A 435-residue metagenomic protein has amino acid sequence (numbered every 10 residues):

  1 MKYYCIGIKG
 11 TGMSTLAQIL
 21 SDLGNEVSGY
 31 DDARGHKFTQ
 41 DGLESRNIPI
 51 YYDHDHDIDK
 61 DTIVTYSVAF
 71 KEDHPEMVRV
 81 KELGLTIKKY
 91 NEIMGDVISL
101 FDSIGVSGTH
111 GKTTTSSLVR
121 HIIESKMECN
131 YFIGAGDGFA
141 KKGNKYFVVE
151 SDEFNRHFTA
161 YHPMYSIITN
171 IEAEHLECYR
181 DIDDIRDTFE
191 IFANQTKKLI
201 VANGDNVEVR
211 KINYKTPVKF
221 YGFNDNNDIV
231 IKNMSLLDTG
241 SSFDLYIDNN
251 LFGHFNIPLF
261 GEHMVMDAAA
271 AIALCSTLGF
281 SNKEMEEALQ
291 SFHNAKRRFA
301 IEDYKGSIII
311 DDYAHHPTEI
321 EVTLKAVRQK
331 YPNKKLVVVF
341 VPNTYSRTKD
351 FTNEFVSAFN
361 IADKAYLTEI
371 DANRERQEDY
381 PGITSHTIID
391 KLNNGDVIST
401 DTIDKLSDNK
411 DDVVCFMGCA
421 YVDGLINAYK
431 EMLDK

Functional and structural regions predicted by a protein language model:
M1, K60-T62, D102, M127 (+5 more regions): Short coil/turn segments at beta-strand junctions that form active-site/ligand-binding loops
M1-G105, V119-R120, N226-V230, H254 (+1 more regions): Short, basic phosphate-binding NTP loop
M1-G35, R46-P49, V64, L85 (+3 more regions): ATP-dependent carboxylate-amine ligase
I6, D41-L43, T62, S67 (+2 more regions): Adenine nucleotide phosphate-binding catalytic loops in nucleotide-utilizing enzymes
I19-N25, E72-P217, A269-I272, S276-L278: Phosphate-binding loop of NTP-binding sites
V27-D31, I50-Y51, V64-Y66, C129-G134 (+6 more regions): Short, hydrophobic beta-strand segments that form beta-sheet elements in well-ordered domains
R34-T39, I58-K60, K71-H74, F139-A140 (+4 more regions): Short, charged/polar "capping" segments at the starts of alpha-helices and the immediately preceding loops
H54-K60, T159, T402-K410: Short amphipathic alpha-helix with an adjacent loop that forms part of the alpha/beta core around
